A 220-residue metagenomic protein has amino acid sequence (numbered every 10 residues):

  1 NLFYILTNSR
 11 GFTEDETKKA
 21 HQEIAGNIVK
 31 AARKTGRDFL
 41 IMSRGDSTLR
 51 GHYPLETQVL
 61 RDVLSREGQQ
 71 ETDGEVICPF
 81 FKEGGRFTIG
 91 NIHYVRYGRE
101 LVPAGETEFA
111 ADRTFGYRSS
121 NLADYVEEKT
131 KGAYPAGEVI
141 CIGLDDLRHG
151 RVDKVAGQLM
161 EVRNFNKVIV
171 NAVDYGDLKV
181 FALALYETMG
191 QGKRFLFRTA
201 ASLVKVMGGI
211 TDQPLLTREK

Functional and structural regions predicted by a protein language model:
N1, F12-I41, G45-L178: Cap/lid and interdomain-hinge subdomains that line or gate substrate/regulatory clefts in soluble alpha/beta enzymes
L2-N8: A structural-propensity feature for long, helix-poor, extended segments
N8, V173, A200: Anionic group-transfer/hydrolysis microenvironments
Y186-K220: Acidic, glycine-rich loop-and-beta core segments that form the ion-binding/anion-interacting portion of active sites
